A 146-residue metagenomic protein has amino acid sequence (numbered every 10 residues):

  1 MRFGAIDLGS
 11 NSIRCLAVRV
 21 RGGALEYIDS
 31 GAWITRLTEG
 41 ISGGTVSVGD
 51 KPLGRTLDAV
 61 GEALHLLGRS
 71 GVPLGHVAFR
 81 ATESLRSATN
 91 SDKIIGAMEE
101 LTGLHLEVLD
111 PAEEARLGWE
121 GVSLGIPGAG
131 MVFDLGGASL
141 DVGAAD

Functional and structural regions predicted by a protein language model:
M1-L8, L16-L135, G143-D146: Nucleotide/phosphate-binding catalytic cleft detector across ATP-hydrolyzing and phosphate-transferring enzymes
N11: Primarily the dimerization/phosphotransfer
L140: Metal-dependent DNA phosphodiester-chemistry modules and their immediately adjacent helices/loops in DNA-processing
